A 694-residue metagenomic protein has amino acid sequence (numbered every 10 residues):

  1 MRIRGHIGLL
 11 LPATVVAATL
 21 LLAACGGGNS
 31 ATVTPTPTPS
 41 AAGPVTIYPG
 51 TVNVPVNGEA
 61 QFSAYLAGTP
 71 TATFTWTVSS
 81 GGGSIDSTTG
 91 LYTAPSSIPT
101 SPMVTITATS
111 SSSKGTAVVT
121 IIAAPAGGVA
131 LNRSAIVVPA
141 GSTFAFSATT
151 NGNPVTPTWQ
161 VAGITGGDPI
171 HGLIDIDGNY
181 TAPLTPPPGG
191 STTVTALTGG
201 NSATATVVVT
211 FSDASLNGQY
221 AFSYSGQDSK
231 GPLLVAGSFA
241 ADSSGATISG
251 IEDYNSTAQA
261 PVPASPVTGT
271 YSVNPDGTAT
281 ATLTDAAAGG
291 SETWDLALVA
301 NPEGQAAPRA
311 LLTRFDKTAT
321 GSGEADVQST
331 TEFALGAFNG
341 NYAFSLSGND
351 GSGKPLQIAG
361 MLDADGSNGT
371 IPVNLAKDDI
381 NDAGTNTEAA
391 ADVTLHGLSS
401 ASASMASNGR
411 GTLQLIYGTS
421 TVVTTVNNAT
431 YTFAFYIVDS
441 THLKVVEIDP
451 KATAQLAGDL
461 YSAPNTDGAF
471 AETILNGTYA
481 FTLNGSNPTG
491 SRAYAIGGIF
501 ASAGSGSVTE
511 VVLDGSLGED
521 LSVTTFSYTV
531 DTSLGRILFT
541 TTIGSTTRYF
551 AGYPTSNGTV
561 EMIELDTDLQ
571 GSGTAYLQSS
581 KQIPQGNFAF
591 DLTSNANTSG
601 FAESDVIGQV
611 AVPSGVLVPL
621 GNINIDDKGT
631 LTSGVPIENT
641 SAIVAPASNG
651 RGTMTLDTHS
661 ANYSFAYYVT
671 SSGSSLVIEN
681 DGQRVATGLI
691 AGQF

Functional and structural regions predicted by a protein language model:
R2-T14: Bacterial N-terminal signal peptides that target proteins for export
V15-T46, T51, T116-G128, N201-T210 (+2 more regions): Bacterial Sec-dependent N-terminal signal peptides
I47, V78-T93, S97-P99, L131 (+1 more regions): Low-complexity "stalk/linker" and mucin-like segments enriched in Ser/Thr/Pro/Ala/Gly
Y48-P70, N132-N153: Solvent-exposed, low-complexity, repeat-rich "mucin-like" stalks and linkers
E59, S101-M103, T143, G189-S191 (+1 more regions): Extracellular Ig-like/FN3 beta-sandwich strand-entry sites
Y65-G82, T149-I170, V267, S399: Short flexible loop/turn segments that cap and initiate beta-strands
T100-S111, P187-G200: A short beta-strand micro-motif common to beta-rich folds, especially ectodomain repeats
V208-F694: Mature soluble binding/inhibitory domains
